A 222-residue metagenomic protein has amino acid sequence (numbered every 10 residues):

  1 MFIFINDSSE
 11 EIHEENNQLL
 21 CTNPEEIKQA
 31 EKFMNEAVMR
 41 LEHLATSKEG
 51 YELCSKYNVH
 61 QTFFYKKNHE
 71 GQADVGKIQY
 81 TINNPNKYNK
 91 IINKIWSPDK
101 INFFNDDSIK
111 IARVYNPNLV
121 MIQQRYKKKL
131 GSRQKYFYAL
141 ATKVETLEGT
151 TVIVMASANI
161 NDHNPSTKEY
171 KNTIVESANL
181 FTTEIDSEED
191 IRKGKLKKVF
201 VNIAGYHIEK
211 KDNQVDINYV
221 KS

Functional and structural regions predicted by a protein language model:
M1-S222: Eukaryotic helix-grip
